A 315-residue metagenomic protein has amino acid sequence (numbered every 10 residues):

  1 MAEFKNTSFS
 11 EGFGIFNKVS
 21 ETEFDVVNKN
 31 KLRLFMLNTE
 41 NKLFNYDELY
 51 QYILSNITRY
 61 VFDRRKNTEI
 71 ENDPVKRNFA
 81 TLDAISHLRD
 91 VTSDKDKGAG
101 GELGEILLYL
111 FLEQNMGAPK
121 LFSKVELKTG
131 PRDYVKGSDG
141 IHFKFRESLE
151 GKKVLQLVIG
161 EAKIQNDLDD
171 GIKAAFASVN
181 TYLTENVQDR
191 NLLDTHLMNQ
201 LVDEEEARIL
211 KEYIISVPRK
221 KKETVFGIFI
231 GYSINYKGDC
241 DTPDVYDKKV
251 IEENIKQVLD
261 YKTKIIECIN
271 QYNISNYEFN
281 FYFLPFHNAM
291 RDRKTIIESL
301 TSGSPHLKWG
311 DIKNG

Functional and structural regions predicted by a protein language model:
A2-D83: A structured, charge-rich N-terminal accessory region that forms the first stable segment of a protein and links
K42-L43, Q165-D167, I234-G238, A289: Short acidic, S/G/P-rich loop/turn micro-motifs used as interaction or catalytic elements
I85-Y109, G130: A short, highly charged nucleic-acid-interacting micro-segment common to nuclease and nuclease-linked defense proteins
L112, G140-H142, S148-L149, L157-I164: Conserved catalytic cores of phosphodiester-cleaving nucleases, focusing on short active-site segments
M116-R132: A short acidic/basic microdomain associated with nuclease active sites
D133-G137: A short, glycine/Asx- and small/polar-enriched loop/turn that sits immediately N-terminal to a beta-strand
I172-L259: Acidic, metal/cofactor-coordinating or nucleic-acid-engaging core segments within structured domains
T242-G315: Extended, charged low-complexity segments that frequently continue into or abut oligomerization scaffolds
